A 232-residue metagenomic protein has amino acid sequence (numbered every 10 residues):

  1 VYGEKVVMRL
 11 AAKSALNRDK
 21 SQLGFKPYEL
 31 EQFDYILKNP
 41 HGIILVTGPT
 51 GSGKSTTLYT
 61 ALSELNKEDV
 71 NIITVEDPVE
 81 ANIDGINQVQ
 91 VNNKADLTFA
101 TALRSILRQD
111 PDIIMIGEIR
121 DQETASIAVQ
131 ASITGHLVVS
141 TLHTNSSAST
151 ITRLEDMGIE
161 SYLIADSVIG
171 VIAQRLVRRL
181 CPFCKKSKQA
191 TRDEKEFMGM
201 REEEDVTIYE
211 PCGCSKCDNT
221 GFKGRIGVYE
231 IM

Functional and structural regions predicted by a protein language model:
V1-M232: Short, flexible helix-loop junctions that flank or precede catalytic/ligand sites
